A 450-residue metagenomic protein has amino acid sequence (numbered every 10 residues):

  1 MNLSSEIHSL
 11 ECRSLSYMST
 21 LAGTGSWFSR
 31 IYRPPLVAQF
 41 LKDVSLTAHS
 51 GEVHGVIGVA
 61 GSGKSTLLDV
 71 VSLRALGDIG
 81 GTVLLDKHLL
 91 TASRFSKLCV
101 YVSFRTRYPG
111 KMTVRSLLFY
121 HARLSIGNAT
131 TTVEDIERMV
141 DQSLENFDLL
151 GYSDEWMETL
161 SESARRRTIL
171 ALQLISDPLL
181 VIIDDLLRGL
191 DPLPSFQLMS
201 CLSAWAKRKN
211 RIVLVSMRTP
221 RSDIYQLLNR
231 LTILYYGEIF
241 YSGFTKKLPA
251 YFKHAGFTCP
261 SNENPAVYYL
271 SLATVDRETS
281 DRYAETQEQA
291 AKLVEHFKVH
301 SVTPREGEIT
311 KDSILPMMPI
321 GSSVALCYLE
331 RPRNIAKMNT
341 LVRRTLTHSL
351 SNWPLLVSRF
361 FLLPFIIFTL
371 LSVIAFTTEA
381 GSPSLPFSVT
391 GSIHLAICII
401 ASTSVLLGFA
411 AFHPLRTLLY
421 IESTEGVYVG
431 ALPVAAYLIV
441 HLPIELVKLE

Functional and structural regions predicted by a protein language model:
M1-S45, S50-E52, V59, T82-K87 (+7 more regions): Topological signature of polytopic alpha-helical transporters
V71-L73: Helix-to-loop junction immediately C-terminal to a conserved catalytic motif
W156-S161: Conserved ABC ATPase signature
L170, L198: Hydrophobic anchor residue at the start of the ABC signature
Q173-L174: ABC ATPase C-loop
I183-L187: Walker B catalytic motif
L193, C201-R218: Conserved catalytic loops of ABC-family nucleotide-binding domains
S388-E450: Hydrophobic alpha-helical transmembrane segments of multi-pass membrane transport proteins
